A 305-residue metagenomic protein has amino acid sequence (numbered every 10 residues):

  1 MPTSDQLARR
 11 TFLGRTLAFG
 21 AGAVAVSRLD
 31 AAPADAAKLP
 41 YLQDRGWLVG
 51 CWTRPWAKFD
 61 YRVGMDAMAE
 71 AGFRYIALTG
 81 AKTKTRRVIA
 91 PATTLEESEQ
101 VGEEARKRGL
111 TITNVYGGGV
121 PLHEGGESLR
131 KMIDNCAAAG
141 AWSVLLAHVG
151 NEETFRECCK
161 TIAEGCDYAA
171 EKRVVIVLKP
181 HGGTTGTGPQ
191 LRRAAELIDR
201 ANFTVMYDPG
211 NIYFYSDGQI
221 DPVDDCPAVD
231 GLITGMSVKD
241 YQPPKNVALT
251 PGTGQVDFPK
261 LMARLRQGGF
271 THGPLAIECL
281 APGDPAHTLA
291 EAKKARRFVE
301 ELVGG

Functional and structural regions predicted by a protein language model:
P2-G20: N-terminal secretory signal peptides and thylakoid transit peptides that target proteins across membranes
T16-V26, V63, E104-T111, G117-Y207 (+2 more regions): Active-site acidic/histidine proton-transfer and metal-coordination neighborhood in alpha/beta enzyme cores
S27-G50, R54-K58, D66-A67: C-terminal segment of N-terminal export signals and the immediately downstream linker at the start of the mature
G46, M65, C166-A263, Q267-G268: Acidic/histidine-rich catalytic cores of soluble enzymes
W47-T53, I76-L78, I112-G117, V144-L146 (+4 more regions): Hydrophobic faces of well-ordered beta-strands that scaffold small-molecule active sites in alpha/beta enzyme cores
K58-M68, E124-N135, Q219-C226: Short, acidic/polar
G64-A81, A139-G140: Catalytic domains of carbohydrate-active enzymes, especially glycoside hydrolases
A77-Q100: Glycine-rich, proline-tolerant flexible connector loops at the mouths of alpha/beta enzymes
